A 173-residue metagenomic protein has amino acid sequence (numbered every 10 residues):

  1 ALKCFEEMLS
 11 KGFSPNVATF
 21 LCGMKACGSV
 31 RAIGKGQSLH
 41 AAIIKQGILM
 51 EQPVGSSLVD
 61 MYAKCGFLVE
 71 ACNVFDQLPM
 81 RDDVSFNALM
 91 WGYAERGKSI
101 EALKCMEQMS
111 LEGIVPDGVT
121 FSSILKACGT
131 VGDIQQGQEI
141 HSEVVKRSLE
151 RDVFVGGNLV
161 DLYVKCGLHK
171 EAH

Functional and structural regions predicted by a protein language model:
A1, N16-L21, G36, E51-S56 (+12 more regions): Pentatricopeptide repeat
L2-A32: Hydrophobic or amphipathic alpha-helical targeting/insertion segments
